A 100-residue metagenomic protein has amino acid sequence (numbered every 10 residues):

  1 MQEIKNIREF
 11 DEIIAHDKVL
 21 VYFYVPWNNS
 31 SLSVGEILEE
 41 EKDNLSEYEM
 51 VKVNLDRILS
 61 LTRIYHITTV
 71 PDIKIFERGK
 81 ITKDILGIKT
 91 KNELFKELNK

Functional and structural regions predicted by a protein language model:
M1-Q2, K100: Absolute protein N-terminus
E3, E9-E41: Local sequence-structure signature of Cys/Sec-based thiol-disulfide redox active-site neighborhoods
E3-K5, F23, E39-K42, S46-S60: Thiol-based oxidoreductase modules, predominantly thioredoxin-like and allied folds used for disulfide exchange
R8-D11, L59, N92: Acidic phosphotransfer microenvironment of two-component signaling modules
E12-I13, L61, E97: CheY-like receiver
A15-V19, L45-E47, K100: Short glycine/proline-enriched coil/turn segments at helix->beta-strand junctions
Y65-K74: Structural micro-motif
I75-K100: Non-catalytic, surface beta->alpha helical segment in thiol-disulfide oxidoreductase systems
